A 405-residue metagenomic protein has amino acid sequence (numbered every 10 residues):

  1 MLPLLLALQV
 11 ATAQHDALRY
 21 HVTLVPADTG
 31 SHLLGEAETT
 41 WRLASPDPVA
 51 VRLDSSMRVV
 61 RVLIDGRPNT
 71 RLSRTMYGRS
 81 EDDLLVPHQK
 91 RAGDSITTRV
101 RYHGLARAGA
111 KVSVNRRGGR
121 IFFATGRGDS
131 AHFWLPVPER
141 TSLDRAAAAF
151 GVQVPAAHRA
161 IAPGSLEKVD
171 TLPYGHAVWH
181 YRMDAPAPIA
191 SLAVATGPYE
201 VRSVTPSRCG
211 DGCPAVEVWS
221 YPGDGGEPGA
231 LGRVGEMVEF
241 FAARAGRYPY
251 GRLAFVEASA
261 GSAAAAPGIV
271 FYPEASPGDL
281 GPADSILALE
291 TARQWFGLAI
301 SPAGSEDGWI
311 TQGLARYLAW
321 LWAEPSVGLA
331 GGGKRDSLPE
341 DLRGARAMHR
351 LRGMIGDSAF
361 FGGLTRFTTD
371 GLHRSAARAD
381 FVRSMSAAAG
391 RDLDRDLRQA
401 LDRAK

Functional and structural regions predicted by a protein language model:
M1, L5-L34, V60, R116: N-terminal, polar/Ser/Thr-rich
V22-V25, T39, R74, L85-K90 (+2 more regions): Beta-strand-rich interaction surfaces with strong enrichment in secreted/lumenal proteins
L34, E38-M57, L135-P155, A379: Surface-exposed beta-strand/loop patches in extracellular or lumenal glycoproteins
A37, F150, H180, Y199-Q294 (+2 more regions): Juxtacatalytic substrate-recognition/specificity segment
S55-G118, P173-V178: A surface-exposed beta-strand-loop module
T97-P198: Extended, low-hydrophobicity, Ser/Thr/Pro/Gly-biased non-transmembrane segments
F241-A242, I310-A323, F381-V382: An active-site-proximal "capping" alpha-helix that borders the catalytic cofactor pocket
L329-A330, R335-K405: Amphipathic alpha-helical substructures
